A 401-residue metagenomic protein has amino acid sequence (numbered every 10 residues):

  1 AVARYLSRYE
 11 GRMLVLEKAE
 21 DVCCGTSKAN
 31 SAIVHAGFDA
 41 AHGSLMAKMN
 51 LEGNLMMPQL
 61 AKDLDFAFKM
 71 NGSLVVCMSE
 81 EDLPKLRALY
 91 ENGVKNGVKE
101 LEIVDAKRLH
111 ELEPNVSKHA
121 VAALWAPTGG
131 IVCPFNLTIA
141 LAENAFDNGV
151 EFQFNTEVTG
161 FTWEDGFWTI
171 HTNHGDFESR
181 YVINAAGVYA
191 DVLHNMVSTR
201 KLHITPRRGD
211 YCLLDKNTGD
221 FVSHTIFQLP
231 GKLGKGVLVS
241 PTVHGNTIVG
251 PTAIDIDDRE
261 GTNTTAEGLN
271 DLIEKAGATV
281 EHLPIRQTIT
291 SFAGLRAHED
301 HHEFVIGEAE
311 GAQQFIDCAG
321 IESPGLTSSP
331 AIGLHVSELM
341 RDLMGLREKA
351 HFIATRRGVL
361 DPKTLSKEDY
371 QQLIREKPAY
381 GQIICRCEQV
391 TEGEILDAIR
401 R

Functional and structural regions predicted by a protein language model:
A3, S7, N144: Gly/Ala-rich phosphate-binding loop of Rossmann-like dinucleotide-binding domains, activating on the conserved
S7-A29: Glycine-rich FAD pyrophosphate-binding loop
E17, M70, V104-A106, F154-T156 (+2 more regions): Short loop/edge segments at beta-strand edges and connector loops that shape dinucleotide/nucleotide cofactor-binding
A32-L112, V121, G236-V237: Dinucleotide-binding Rossmann-like beta1-alpha1 core, especially the glycine-rich loop that anchors the ADP
A41-L51, V76-K85, L124-F146, Q153 (+3 more regions): Short beta-strand to alpha-helix junction loop
G97, A140, P230, G234 (+4 more regions): C-terminal catalytic lobe of FAD-dependent flavoproteins
L124-Y181, Y189: Helical element adjacent to the flavin cofactor pocket in flavoenzyme catalytic cores
F161-F167, H171-G250, I254-N263, E274 (+2 more regions): Flavin-dependent oxidoreductases
